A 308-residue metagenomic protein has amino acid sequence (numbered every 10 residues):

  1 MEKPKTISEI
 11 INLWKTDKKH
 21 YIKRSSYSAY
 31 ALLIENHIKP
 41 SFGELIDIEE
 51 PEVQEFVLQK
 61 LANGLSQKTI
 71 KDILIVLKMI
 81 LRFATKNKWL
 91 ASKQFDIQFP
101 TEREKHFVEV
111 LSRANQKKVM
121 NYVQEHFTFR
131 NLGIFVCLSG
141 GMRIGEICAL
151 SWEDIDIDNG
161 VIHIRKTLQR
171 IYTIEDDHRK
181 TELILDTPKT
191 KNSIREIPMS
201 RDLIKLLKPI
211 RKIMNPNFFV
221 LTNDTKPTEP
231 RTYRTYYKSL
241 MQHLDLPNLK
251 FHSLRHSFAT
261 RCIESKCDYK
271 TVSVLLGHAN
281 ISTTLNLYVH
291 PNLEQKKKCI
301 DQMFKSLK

Functional and structural regions predicted by a protein language model:
K3, K15-F83, W89, K105 (+2 more regions): N-terminal core-binding DNA-recognition domain of tyrosine site-specific recombinases/integrases
K71, L90-S92, D96-I144, C148-L150 (+3 more regions): Basic, Lys/Arg- and aromatic-enriched nucleic-acid-binding interface segment
A84-Q94, L168-I174, P209-N215: Proline-centered turn/helix-capping motifs that create local helix->coil transitions or kinks
K86, F135, S139-E146, S239-H243 (+2 more regions): C-terminal catalytic core of tyrosine-transesterase DNA break-rejoin enzymes
V119-Y122, I174-H178, N286, H290-K308: DNA/chromatin major-groove-contacting recognition/catalytic segments
L150-P209: Conserved tyrosine-mediated DNA breakage-rejoining catalytic core shared by Y-recombinases
N159-I164, V220, K250, R261 (+2 more regions): Short functional hotspots where side chains directly engage DNA or cofactors
P198-P247: Active-site/catalytic core of tyrosine-dependent DNA strand-transfer enzymes
